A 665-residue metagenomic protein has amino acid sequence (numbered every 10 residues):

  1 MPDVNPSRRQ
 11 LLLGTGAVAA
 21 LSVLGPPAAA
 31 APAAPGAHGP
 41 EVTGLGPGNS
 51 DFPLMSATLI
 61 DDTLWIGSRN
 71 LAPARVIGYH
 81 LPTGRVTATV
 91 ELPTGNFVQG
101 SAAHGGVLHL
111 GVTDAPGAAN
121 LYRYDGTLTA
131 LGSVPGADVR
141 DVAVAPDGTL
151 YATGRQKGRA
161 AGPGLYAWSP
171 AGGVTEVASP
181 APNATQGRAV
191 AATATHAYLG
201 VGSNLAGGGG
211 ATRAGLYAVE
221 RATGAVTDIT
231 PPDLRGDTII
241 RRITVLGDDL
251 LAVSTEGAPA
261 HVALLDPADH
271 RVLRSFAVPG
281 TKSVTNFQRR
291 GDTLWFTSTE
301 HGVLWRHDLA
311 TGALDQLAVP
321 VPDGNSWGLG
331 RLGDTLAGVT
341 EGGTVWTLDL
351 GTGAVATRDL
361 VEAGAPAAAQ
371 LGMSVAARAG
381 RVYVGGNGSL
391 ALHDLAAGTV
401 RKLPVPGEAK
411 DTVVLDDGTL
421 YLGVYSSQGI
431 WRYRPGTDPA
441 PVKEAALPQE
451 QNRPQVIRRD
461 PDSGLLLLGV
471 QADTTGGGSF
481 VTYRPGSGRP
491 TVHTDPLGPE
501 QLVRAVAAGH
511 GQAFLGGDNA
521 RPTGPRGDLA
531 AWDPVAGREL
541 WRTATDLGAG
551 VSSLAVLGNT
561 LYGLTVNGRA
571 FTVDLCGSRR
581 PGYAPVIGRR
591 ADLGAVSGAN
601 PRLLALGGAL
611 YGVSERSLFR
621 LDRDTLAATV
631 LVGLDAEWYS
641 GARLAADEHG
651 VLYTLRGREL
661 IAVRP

Functional and structural regions predicted by a protein language model:
M1-P6, T15-L24, P32: N-terminal secretory signal peptides
E41-P47, R85-E91, L128-S133, V174-S179 (+10 more regions): A short beta-strand motif characteristic of beta-propeller blades
L45-A74: Beta-strand-rich domains and repeat architectures in extracellular enzymes and scaffolds, especially beta-propellers
D51-S56, G95-A102, G136-V144, A184-A191 (+10 more regions): Repeated scaffold domains used in trafficking and secretory/extracellular systems, primarily beta-propellers
L64-G67, L108-G111, L150-Y151, A197-G200 (+10 more regions): Conserved beta-propeller blade signature
N70-P73, D114-G117, Q156-A160, N204-G208 (+8 more regions): Short glycine/acidic-enriched loop and turn motifs that connect beta-strands
R75-I77, N120-Y122, P163-Y166, A214-Y217 (+10 more regions): A short loop-to-beta-strand structural motif that recurs across blades of beta-propeller domains
Y639-P665: Blade-level signature of beta-propeller repeat domains, shared across WD40, Kelch, NHL, RCC1 and BNR/Asp-box propellers
